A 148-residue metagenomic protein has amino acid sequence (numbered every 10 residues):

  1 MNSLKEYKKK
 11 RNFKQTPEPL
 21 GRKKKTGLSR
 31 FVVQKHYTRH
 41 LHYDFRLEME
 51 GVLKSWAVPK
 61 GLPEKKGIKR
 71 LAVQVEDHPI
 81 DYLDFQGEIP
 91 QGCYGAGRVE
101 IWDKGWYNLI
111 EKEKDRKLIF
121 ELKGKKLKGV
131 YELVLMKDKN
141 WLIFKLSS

Functional and structural regions predicted by a protein language model:
M1-S148: A charge-rich, low-complexity, intrinsically flexible signal that marks solvent-exposed coils, linkers, repeats
